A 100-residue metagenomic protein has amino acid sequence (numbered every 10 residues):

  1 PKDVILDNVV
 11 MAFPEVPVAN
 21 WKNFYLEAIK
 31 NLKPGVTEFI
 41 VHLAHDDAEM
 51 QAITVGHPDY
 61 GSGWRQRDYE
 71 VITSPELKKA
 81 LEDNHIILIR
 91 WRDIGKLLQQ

Functional and structural regions predicted by a protein language model:
P1-V36, A48-A52, R67-E70, R90-D93 (+1 more regions): Glycine-rich, Lys/Arg-enriched anion-binding loops that position phosphate/diphosphate groups for phosphoryl
F39-D46: Short acidic/histidine-rich active-site segments
H57-Q100: C-terminal domain-boundary segment and adjacent tail
